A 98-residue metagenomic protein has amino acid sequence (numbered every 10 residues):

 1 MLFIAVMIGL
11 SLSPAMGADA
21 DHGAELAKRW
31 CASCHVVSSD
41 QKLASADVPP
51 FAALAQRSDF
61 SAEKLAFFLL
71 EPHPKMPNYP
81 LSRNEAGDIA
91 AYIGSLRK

Functional and structural regions predicted by a protein language model:
L2-S11: Bacterial N-terminal signal peptides
L10-L26: Electrostatic cytochrome c docking/interface patches
K28-V37, I89: The canonical Cys-X-X-Cys-His
S39-A66: Gly/Gly-Pro-rich "capping" loops immediately C-terminal to redox-active cysteine motifs in periplasmic/lumenal
A62-L70, G87-A90: An amphipathic alpha-helix signature
P80-K98: C-terminal capping alpha-helices of c-type cytochrome domains
